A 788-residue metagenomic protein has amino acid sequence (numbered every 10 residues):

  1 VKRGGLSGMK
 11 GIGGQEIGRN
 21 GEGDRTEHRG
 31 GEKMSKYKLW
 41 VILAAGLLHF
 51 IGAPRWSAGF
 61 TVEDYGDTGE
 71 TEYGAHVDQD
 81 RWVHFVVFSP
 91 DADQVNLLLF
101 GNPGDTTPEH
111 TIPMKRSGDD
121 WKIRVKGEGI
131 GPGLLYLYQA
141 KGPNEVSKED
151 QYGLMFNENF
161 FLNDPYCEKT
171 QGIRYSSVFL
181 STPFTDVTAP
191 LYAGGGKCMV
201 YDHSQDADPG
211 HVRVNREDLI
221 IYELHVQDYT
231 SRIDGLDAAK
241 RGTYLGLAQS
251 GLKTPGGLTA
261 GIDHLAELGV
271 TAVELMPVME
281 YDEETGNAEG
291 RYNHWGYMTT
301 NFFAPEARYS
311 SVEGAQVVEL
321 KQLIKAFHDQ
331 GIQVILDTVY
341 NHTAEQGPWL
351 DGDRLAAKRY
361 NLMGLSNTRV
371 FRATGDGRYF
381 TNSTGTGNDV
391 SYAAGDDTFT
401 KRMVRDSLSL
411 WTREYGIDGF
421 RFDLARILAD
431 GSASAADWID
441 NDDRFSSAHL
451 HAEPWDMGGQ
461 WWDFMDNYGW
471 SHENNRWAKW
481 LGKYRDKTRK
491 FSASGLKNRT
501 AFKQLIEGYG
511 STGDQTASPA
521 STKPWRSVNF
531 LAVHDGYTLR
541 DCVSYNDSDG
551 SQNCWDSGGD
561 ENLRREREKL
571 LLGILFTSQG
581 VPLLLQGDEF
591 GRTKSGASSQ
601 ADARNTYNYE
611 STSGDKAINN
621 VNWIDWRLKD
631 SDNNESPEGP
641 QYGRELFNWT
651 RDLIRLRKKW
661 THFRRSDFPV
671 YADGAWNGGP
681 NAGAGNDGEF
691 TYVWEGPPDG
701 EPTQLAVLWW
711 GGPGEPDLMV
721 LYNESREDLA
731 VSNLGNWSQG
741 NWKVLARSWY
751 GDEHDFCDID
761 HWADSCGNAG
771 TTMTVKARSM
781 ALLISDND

Functional and structural regions predicted by a protein language model:
G4-G8, E16-K33: Short, Lys/Arg-enriched N-terminal segments with co-localized hydrophobic residues within the first ~10-30 amino acids
K33-V41: Bacterial N-terminal signal peptides that target proteins for export
I42-F50: Bacterial N-terminal signal peptides
W56-Y222, Q227, L265, L563-R565 (+4 more regions): Carbohydrate-interacting/catalytic domains
L97-F100, L135-Q139, S147-M155, R232-A238 (+7 more regions): Short, solvent-exposed loop/turn and secondary-structure capping segments
I220-Y222, V273, V334-L336, F420 (+2 more regions): Hydrophobic faces of well-ordered beta-strands that scaffold small-molecule active sites in alpha/beta enzyme cores
H225-G416, A425-R444, A448-H449, Q460-W461: Substrate-binding/active-site clefts of carbohydrate-active enzymes
A436-G591, A597-A603, T661-R664, F668 (+3 more regions): Conserved alpha/beta catalytic core and glycan-binding cleft of carbohydrate-active enzymes
